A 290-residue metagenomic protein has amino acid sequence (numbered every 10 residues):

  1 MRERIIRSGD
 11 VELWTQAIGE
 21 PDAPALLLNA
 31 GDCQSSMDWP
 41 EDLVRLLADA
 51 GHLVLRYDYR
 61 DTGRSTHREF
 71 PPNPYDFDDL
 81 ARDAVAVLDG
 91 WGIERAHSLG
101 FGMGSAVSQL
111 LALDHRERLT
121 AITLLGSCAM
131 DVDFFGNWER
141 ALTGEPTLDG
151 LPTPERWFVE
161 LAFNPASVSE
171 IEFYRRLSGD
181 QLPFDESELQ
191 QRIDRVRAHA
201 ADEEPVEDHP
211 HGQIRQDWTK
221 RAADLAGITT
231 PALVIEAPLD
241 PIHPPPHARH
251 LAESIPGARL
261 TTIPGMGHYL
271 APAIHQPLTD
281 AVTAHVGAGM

Functional and structural regions predicted by a protein language model:
V11-H67: Conserved HGGG/HGGXW glycine-rich cap/lid loop of the alpha/beta-hydrolase fold
D32, P238-D240, G265-G267: Acidic beta-to-alpha connecting loop that harbors the catalytic carboxylate
D78-A96: Conserved acidic catalytic loop of the alpha/beta-hydrolase fold
E94-N137: Conserved hydrolase catalytic core segment
E139-A223, T230, H250: Alpha/beta-hydrolase
I228, V234-E236: Short beta-strand/loop motif that positions the catalytic acidic residue of the alpha/beta-hydrolase fold
P241-H247: Conserved alpha/beta-hydrolase "acid-adjacent" motif
G257-M290: Catalytic active-site module of serine/aspartate enzymes centered on a nucleophile-bearing elbow/loop
